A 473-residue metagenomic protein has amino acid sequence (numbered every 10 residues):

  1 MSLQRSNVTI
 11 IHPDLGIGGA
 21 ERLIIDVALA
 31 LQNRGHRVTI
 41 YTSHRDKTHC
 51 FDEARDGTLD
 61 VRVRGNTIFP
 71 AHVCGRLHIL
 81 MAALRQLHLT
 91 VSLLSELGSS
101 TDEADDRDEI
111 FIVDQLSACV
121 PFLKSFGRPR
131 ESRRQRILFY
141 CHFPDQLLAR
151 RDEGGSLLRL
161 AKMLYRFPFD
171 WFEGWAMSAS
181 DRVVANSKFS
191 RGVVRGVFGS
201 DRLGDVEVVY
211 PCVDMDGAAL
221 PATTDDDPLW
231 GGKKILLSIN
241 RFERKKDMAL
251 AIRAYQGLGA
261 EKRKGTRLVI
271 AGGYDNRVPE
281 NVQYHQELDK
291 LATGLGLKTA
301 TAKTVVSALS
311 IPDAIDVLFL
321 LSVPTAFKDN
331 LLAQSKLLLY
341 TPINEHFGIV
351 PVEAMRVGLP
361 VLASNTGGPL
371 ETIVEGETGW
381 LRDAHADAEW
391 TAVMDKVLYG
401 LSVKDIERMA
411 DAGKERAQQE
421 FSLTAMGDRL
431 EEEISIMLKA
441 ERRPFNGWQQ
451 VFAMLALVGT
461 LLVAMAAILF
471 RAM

Functional and structural regions predicted by a protein language model:
T9, V184, D225-K246, I252-Q256 (+1 more regions): Conserved donor-binding/catalytic core segment of Leloir-type glycosyltransferases
D145, R159-V183: Membrane-proximal helix-turn-helix segments that form the acceptor-binding/catalytic region of lipid-linked
F189, C212: Carbohydrate-associated surface elements
G272, N276, N281-D329: Nucleotide-activated donor-binding/catalytic signature segment of Leloir-type glycosyltransferases, i.e., the conserved
I343: Aromatic "clamp/platform" in nucleotide-sugar-dependent glycosyltransferases that forms part of the donor/acceptor
P360-A363, I373: Short hydrophobic beta-strand element within catalytic cores of glycosyltransferases and related nucleotide-activated
E375-G376, W380-A388, K396-V403: Conserved acidic donor-binding segment of nucleotide-sugar-dependent glycosyltransferases
V403-L455: A charged, aromatic-enriched C-terminal amphipathic alpha-helix characteristic of glycosyltransferases across folds
